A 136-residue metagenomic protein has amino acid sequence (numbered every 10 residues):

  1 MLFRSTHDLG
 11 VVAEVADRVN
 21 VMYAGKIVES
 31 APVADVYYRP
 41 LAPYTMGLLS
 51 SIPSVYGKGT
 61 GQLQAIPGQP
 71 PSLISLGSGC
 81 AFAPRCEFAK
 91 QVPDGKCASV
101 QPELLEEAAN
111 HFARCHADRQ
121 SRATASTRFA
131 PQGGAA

Functional and structural regions predicted by a protein language model:
M1-L2: Short, small-residue-biased leader/transition segments that mark boundaries at the very start of proteins
T6-H7: H-loop/switch region of ABC-family ATPase nucleotide-binding domains
V12-E14: A short, surface-exposed alpha-helical micro-motif characterized by mixed small hydrophobic and charged/polar residues
R18, S30: Short, glycine/charged-rich "phosphate-handling" switch motifs in NTP-dependent and phosphotransfer domains
P32-A136: Charged, flexible cofactor/metal-binding loops and thiol motifs
